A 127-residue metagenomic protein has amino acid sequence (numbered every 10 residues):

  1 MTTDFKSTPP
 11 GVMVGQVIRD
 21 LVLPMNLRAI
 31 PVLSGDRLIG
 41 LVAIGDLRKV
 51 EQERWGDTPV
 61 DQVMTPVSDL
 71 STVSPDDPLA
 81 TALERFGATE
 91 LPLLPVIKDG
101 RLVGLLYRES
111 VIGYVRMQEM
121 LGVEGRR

Functional and structural regions predicted by a protein language model:
M1, L21, M64-P66, F86 (+1 more regions): Methionine-biased hydrophobic packing positions in alpha-helices, especially within tandem helical repeat solenoids
M1-F5, V12-Q16, T58-L70, R126: Bateman (tandem CBS) regulatory domains
T8-N26, S34, E51, S71-L91 (+3 more regions): The conserved cystathionine-beta-synthase
V12, V42, T58, D77 (+1 more regions): Short beta-to-alpha loop/turn elements within the nucleotide-binding domains of ABC transporters
I30: Divalent metal-coordination and catalytic microenvironments
I39-L47, I97, L105-V111: Short hydrophobic beta-strand motif reused across regulatory alpha/beta modules
K49, D57-T58: Flexible internal linker/loop segments at domain or repeat junctions
